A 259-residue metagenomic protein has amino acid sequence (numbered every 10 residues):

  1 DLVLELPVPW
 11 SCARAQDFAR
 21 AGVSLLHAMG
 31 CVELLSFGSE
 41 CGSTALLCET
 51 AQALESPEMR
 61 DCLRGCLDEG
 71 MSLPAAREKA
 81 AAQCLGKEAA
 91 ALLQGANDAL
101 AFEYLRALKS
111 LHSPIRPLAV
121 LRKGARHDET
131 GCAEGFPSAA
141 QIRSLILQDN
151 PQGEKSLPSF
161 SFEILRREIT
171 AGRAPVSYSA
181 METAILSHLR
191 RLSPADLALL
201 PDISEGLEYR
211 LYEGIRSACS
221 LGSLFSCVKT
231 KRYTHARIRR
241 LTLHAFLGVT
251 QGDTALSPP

Functional and structural regions predicted by a protein language model:
E5-P259: Active-site cores that bind ATP or allylic diphosphates and position pyrophosphate for catalysis
